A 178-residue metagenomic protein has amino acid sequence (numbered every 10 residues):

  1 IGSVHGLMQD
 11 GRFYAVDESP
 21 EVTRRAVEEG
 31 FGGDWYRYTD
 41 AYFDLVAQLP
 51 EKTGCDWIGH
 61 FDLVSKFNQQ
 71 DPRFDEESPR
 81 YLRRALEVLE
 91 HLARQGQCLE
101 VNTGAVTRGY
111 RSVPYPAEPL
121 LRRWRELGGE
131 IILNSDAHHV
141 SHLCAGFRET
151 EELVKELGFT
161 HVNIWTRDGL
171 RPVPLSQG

Functional and structural regions predicted by a protein language model:
I1-R94: Extended substrate/RNA-proximal surfaces in nucleic-acid metabolism proteins
G11-F13, F61, K66, D71-G178: Charged catalytic cores and adjacent phosphate/nucleic-acid-binding surfaces used for phosphate/nucleic-acid chemistry
